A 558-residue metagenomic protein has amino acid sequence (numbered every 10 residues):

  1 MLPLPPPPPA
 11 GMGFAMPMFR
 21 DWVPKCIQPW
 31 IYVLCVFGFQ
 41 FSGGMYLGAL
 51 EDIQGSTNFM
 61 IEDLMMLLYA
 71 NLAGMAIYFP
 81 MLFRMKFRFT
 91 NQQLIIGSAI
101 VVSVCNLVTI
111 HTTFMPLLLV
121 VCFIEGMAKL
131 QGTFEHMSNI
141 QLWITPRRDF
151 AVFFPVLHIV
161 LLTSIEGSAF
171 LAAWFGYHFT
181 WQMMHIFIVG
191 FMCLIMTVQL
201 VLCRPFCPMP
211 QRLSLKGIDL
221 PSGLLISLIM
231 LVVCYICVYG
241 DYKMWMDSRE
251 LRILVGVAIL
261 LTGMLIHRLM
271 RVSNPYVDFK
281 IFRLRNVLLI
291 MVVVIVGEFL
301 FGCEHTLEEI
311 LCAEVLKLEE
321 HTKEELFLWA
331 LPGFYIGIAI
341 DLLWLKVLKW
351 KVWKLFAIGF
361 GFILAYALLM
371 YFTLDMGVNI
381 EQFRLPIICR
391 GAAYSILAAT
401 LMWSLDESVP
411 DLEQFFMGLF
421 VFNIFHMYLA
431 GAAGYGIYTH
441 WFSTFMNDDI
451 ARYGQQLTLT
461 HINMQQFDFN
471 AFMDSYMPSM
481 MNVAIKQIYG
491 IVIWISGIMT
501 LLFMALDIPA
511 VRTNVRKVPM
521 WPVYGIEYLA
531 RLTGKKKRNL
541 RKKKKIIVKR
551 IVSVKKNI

Functional and structural regions predicted by a protein language model:
M1-G44, G55: Cytosolic juxtamembrane N-terminal segment immediately preceding the first transmembrane helix of multi-pass
L2-G13, P17, F467-I558: Transmembrane-helix exit segments and adjacent C-terminal regions of multi-pass membrane proteins
C26-S42, L47-G48, Y276-N447, S496: 12-transmembrane solute porter fold
N58, T90, T109-L117, K317 (+2 more regions): Helix-breaking motifs and short loop linkers at transmembrane-helix boundaries and internal kinks in secondary membrane
M66-R84, L130-M137, L328-D341: Central cavity-lining transmembrane alpha-helices of secondary-active solute carriers, predominantly the Major
I77-Q93, G176, I336-K354: Helix-to-loop junctions at the C-terminal end of transmembrane segments in multipass secondary transporters
L82-F83, F87-P221: Helix-loop-helix hairpins in multi-pass membrane proteins, especially solute transporters
H178-V292: Hydrophobic transmembrane-helix bundles of small-molecule transporters
